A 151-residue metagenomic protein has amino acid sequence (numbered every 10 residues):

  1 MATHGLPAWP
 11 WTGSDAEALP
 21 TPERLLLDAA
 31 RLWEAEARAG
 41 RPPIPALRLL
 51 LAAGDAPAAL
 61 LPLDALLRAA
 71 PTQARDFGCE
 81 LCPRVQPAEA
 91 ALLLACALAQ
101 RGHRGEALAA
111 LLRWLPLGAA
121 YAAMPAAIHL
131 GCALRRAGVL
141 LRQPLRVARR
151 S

Functional and structural regions predicted by a protein language model:
M1-S151: Polar/charged low-complexity regulatory segments
